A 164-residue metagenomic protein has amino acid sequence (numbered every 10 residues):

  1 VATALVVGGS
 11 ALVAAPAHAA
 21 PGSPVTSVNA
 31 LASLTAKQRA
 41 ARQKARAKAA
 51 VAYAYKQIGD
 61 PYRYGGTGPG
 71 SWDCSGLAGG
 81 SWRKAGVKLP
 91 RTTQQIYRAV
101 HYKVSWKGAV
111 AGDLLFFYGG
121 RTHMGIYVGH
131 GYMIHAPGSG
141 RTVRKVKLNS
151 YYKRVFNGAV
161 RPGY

Functional and structural regions predicted by a protein language model:
V1-R63, K84, K88, K107 (+1 more regions): Intrinsically disordered, low-complexity, Pro/Ser/Thr/Asn/Gly/Ala-rich spacer/linker segments adjacent to signal
D60-A111: Catalytic cysteine-centered active-site loop
P69, I96, G140, S150 (+1 more regions): Residue-level detector of flexible, active-site-proximal loop/helix-junction positions within diverse enzyme catalytic
L77, G125, A159: Short hydrophobic/aromatic patches on the structural cores and recognition surfaces of FHA
L89-T93, Y127-K147: Catalytic Cys-His active-site segments of thiol-dependent hydrolases/isopeptidases
R121: Short glycine/proline-centered loop/turn elements that form peptide/ligand docking sites
